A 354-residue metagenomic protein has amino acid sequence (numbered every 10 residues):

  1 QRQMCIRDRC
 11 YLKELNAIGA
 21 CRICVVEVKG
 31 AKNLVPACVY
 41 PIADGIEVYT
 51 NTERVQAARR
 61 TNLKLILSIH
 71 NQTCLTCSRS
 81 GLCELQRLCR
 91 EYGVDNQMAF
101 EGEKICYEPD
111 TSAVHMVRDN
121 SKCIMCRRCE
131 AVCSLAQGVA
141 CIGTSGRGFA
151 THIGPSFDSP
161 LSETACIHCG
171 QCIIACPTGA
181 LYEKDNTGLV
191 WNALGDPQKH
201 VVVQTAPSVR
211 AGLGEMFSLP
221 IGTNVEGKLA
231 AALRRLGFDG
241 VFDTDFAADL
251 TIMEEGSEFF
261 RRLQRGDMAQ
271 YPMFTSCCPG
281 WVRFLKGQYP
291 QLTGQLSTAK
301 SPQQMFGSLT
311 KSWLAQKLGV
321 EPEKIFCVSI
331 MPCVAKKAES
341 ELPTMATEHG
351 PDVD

Functional and structural regions predicted by a protein language model:
R2-I6: Short, small-residue-biased leader/transition segments that mark boundaries at the very start of proteins
R7-D8, V202: Ordered hydrophobic segments in well-structured contexts
D8-A17: Serine/threonine-rich, repeat-prone extracellular segments and beta-strand-based repeat modules of secreted/surface
E14-L15, G148-F149, F157-S159, P207-V209 (+1 more regions): Acidic, glycine-rich active-site loops and adjacent beta-strand->loop/helix elements that engage anionic groups
N16, G30, A247: Flexible, active-site-proximal loop/turn residues at the rims of small-molecule/cofactor binding pockets and catalytic
N16-A20, N33, A43, A57-T61 (+7 more regions): Generic alpha-helix structural propensity
R22-H168, I174, L181-H200: Fe-S ferredoxin-like electron-transfer domains and their immediately adjacent linker/connector regions across
Y182-D354: Iron-sulfur cluster-binding electron-transfer modules in prokaryotic oxidoreductases
